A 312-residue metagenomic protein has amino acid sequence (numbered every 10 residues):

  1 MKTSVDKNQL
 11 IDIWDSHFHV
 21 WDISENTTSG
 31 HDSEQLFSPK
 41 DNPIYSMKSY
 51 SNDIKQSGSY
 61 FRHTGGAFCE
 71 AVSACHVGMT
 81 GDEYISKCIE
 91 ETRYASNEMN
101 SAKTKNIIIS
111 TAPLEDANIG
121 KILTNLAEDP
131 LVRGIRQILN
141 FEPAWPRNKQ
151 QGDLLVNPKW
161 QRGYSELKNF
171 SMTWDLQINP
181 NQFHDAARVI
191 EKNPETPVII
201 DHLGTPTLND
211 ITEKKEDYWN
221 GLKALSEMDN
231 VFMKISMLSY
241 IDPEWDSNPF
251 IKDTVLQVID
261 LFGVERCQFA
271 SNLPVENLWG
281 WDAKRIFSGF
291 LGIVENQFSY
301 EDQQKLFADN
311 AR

Functional and structural regions predicted by a protein language model:
M1-L10, M47-Y60, N118-L131, H184-N193 (+2 more regions): Short amphipathic alpha-helices and their capping/turn segments at secondary-structure boundaries
M1-S16, I23-S57, R62-G65, L256-Q257 (+2 more regions): Mid-to-C-terminal alpha-helical segments outside catalytic/metal-binding sites
H17, G66, I108, I135 (+6 more regions): Conserved, mostly hydrophobic/aromatic
S29, Q150-F269, N277: Catalytic pocket-lining loop regions of alpha/beta-barrel enzymes, especially the amidohydrolase/enolase/GH5 lineages
S33-E83, K103-P113, R133-N140, M172-W174: Divalent metal-dependent hydrolysis catalytic cores, especially in the metallo-beta-lactamase
K40-D53, G81-E98, G120, V156-Q161 (+3 more regions): Well-ordered, non-membrane alpha-helical segments in soluble/globular domains
P43-Y45, C75-H76, E83-C88, A112-G120 (+5 more regions): Acidic-and-aromatic substrate-binding clefts and catalytic sites of carbohydrate-active enzymes
D82-N181, R188, K234-L238: Active-site gating/metal-coordination segments in enzymes
